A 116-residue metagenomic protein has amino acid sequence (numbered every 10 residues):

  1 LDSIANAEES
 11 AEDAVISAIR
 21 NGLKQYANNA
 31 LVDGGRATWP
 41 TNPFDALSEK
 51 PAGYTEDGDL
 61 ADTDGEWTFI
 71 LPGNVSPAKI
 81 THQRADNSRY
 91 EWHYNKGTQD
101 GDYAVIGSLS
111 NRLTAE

Functional and structural regions predicted by a protein language model:
N6-D33: Membrane-proximal N-terminal amphipathic helix
A11, V15-I16, D45-S48, G65 (+4 more regions): Low-complexity, compositionally biased segments
A11, V32-G35, G73, T98-D102: Short, surface-exposed loop and linker segments with low hydrophobicity and enrichment for Pro/Ser/Thr
N28-S88: Extracellular/periplasmic head regions of type IV pilus-like filament subunits
A78-E116: Short, surface-exposed interaction loops/tails
